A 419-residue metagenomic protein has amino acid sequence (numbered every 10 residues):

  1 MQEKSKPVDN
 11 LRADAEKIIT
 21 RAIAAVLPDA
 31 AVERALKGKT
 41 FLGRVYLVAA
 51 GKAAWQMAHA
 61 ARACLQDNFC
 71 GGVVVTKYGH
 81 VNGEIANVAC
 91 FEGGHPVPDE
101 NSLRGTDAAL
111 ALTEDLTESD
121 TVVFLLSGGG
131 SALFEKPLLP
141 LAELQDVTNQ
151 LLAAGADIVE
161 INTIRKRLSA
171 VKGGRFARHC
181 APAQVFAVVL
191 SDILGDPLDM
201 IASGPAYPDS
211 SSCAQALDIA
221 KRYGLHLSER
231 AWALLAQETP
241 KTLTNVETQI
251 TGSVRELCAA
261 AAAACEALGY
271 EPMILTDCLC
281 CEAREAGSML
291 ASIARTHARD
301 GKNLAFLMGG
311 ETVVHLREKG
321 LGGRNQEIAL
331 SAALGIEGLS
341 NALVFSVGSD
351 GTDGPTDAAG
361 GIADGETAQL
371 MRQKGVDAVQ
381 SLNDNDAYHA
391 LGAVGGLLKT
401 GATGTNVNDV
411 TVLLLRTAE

Functional and structural regions predicted by a protein language model:
M1-R44, V48, Q56, V81 (+3 more regions): N-terminal amphipathic/basic leader segments beginning at the initiator methionine
V48-A50, V73-T76, V123-G128, A187-I193 (+3 more regions): Short beta-strand segments
A60-N68, N87-C90, L110-E114, P137-Q150 (+4 more regions): A glycine- and small-aliphatic-rich helix-loop capping segment at beta-alpha/alpha-beta transitions that lines
V75-S119, E160, I164-R165: Glycine-rich oxoanion-binding loops at beta->alpha junctions
P140-H226, L235: Internal gly/pro-rich beta-alpha loop/helix module that stabilizes soluble enzyme cofactors or their anionic handles
R165, A183-F186, P208-M289, I293: Accessory alpha-helical/coil subdomains and C-terminal extensions that flank or cap enzyme catalytic cores
G269-S346, G354-P355: Active-site segments that bind and position negatively charged phosphate/pyrophosphate groups
L330-E419: Internal helix-turn-beta structural module
